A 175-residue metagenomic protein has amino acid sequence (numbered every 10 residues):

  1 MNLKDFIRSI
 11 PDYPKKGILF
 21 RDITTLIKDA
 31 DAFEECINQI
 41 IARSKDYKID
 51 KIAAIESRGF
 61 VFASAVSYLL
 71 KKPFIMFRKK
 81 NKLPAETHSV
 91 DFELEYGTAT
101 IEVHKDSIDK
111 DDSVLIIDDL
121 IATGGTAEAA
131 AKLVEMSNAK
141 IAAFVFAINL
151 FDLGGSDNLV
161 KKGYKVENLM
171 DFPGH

Functional and structural regions predicted by a protein language model:
M1-H175: PRPP-associated nucleotide enzymes
